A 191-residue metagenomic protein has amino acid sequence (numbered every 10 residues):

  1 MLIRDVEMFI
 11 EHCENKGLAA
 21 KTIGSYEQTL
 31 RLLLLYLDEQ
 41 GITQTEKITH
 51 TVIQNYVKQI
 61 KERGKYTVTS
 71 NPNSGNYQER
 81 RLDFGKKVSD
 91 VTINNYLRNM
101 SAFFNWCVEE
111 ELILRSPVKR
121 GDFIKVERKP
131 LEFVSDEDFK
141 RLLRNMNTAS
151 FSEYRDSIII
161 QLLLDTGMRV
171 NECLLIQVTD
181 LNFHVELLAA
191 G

Functional and structural regions predicted by a protein language model:
R4-D5, E137, Y154-R155: Alpha-helix N-cap/N′ positions at the starts of helices
E7-G24, R31-P130, R144-T148: N-terminal core-binding DNA-recognition domain of tyrosine recombinases/integrases
T22, Y26, Y96, S135 (+1 more regions): Hydrophobic (often cysteine-bearing) scaffold residues that line and stabilize catalytic clefts of nucleotide/cofactor
I23, M100, I159-I160, G167 (+1 more regions): Alpha-helix N-cap/helix-start motif at helix boundaries, enriched for small hydrophobics
V52, D138, E172: Ca2+-coordinating acidic residues in Ca2+-binding motifs
I113, K125-E127, R141-V170: Basic, Lys/Arg- and aromatic-enriched nucleic-acid-binding interface segment
R120-I124, F139, A190-G191: Acidic/polar active-site rim loop that often engages polyanionic ligands
T166, N171, L175-G191: Conserved tyrosine-mediated DNA breakage-rejoining catalytic core shared by Y-recombinases
